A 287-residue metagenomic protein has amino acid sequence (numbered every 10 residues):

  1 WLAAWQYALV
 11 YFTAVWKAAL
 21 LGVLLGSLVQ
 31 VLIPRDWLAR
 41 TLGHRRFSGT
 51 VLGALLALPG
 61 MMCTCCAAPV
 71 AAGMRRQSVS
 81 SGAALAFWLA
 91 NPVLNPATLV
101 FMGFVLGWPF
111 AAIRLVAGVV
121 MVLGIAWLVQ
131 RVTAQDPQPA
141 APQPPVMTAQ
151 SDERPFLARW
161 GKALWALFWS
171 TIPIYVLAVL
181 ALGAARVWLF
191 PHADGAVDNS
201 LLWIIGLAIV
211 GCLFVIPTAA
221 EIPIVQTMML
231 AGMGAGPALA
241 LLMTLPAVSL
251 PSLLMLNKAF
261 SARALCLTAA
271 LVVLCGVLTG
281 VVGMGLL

Functional and structural regions predicted by a protein language model:
W1-W16, Q143-F168: Hydrophobic transmembrane alpha-helices of multi-pass solute/ion transporters
W5-V15, W108-A117, W165-W169, G195-N199: Interfacial loop-to-helix junctions that mark the boundaries of transmembrane helices in multi-pass membrane
L9, P34-A39, F104-L106, A185-H192 (+3 more regions): Transmembrane-helix boundary and interhelical-loop signature of multi-pass inner-membrane proteins
A14, A18, G22, G26 (+13 more regions): Alpha-helical transmembrane segments in multi-pass membrane proteins
G26, Q30, G60, M121-V129 (+6 more regions): Alpha-helical transmembrane segments of multipass membrane proteins
L28, L32-L42, L157-A235: Transmembrane helical segments that form the transport core of multi-pass membrane transport proteins
G49, P109-A149, M255-L287: Juxtamembrane and boundary regions of transmembrane helices in multi-pass small-molecule transporters and channels
A57-I113, F190-F260, A264: Membrane-interfacial helix-loop connectors
